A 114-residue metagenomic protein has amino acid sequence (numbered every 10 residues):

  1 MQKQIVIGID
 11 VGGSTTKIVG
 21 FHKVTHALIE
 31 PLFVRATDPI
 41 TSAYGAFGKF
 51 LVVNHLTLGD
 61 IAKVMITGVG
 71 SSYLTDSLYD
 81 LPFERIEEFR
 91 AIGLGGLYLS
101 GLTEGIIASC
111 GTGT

Functional and structural regions predicted by a protein language model:
M1, L74-S109, G113-T114: Conserved phosphate-binding catalytic cores of ATP/NTP-utilizing and phosphoryl-transfer enzymes
Q2-G45: Short glycine-rich, Thr/Ser-proximal phosphate-binding strand/loop in the N-terminal lobe of ATP-dependent enzymes
V6-D10, I61-I66, G105-S109: Short glycine-aspartate micro-motif
G8, G68-G70, G95: Glycine-centered flexibility motif
S14, V69-S72, T112-G113: Short glycine-rich anion-binding loops that position phosphate/pyrophosphate groups of nucleotides and phosphorylated
L32-P39, F47, L51-E88: Short beta-strand-loop/turn "lid" adjacent to the catalytic site in phosphate-handling enzymes
A43-F50, I92-G96: Generic hydrophobic alpha-helical segments
